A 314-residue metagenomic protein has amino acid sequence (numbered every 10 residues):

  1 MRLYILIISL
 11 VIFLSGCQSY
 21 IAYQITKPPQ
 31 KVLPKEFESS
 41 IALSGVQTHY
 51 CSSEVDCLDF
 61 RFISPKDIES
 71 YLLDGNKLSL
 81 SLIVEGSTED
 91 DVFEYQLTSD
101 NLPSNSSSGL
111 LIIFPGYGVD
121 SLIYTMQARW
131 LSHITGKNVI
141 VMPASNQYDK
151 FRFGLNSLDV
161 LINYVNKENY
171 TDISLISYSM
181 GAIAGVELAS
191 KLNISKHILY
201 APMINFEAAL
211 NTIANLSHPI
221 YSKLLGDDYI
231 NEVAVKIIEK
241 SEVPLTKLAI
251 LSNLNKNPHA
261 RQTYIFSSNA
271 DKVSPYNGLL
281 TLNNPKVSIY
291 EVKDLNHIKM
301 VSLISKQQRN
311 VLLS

Functional and structural regions predicted by a protein language model:
G16-N101: An N-terminal hydrophobic leader/cap segment in hydrolases
S108, G116-V119: Active-site glycine-rich loops that stabilize anionic/oxyanionic intermediates across multiple enzyme folds
I113, A128-D149: Conserved alpha/beta-hydrolase
V119-R129, N277: The serine-hydrolase catalytic nucleophile loop
D149-E168: Alpha/beta-hydrolase active-site loop
I176-G185: Gly/Ala-rich beta-loop-alpha elbow adjacent to hydrolase catalytic centers
E187-S241: Hydrolase active-site cap/lid region
E232-L313: Serine-hydrolase catalytic core
